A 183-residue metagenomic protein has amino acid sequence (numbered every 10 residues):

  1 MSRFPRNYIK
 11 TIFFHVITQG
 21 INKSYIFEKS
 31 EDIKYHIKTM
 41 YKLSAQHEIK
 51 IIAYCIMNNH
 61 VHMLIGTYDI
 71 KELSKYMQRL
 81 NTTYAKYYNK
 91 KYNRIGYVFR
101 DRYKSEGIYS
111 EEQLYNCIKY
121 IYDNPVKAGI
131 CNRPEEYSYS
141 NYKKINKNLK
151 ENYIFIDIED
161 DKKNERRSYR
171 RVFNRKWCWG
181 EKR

Functional and structural regions predicted by a protein language model:
M1-M57, G66-R183: Short Pro-Cys-Gly-centered "Cys-loop" motif that presents a nucleophilic cysteine in a tight turn
H62-L64: N-terminal functional module of multi-domain proteins
